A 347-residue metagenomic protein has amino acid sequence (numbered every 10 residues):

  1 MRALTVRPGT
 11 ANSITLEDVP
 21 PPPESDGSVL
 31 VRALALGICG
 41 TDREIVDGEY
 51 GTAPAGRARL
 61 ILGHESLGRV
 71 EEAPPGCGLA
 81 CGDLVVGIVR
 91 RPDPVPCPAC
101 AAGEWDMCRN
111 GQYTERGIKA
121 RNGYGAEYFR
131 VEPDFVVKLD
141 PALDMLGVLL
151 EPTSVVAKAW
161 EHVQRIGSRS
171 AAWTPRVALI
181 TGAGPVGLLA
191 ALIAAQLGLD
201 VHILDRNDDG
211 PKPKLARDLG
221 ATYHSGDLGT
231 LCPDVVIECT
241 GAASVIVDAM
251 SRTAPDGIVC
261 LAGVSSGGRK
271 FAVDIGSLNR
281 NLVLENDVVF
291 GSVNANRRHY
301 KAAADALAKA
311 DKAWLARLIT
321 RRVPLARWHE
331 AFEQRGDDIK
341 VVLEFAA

Functional and structural regions predicted by a protein language model:
M1, V247, R297-A347: C-terminal hydrophobic helical "lid"/dimerization subdomain of Rossmann-like NAD(P)H-dependent oxidoreductases
P22-L36, Y50-P98, D140-A142: Glycine-rich beta-strand-centered segment in the early N-terminal region that forms part of a ligand/cofactor-binding
E65, D83-L84, A99, Y128 (+3 more regions): Residue-level marker of beta-strand positions
P94-V177, T181: NAD(P)H dinucleotide-binding glycine-rich loop of Rossmann-like/cofactor-binding domains, especially the beta1-alpha1
L143-G226: Mid-domain Rossmann-like dinucleotide-binding core that forms the NAD(H)/NADP(H) cofactor-binding site
I166-V177, K214-D287: Glycine-rich cofactor phosphate-binding loops and adjacent beta1-alpha1 units of small-molecule cofactor enzyme domains
D205-D209, S265, A295: Residues in the short beta-alpha loop(s) of Rossmann-like NAD(P)-binding domains
R269-I319: C-terminal substrate-binding/catalytic core of Rossmann-like NAD(P)-dependent dehydrogenases/reductases
